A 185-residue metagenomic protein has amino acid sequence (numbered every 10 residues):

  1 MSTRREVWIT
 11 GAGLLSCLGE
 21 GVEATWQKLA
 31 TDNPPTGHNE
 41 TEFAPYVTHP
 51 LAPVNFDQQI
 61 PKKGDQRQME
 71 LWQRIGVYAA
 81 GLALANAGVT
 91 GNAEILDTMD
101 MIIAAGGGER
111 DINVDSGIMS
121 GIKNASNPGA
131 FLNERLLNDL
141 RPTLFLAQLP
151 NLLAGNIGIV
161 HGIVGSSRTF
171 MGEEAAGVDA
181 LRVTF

Functional and structural regions predicted by a protein language model:
M1-S166: Conserved "HGTGT" condensation-loop signature of ketosynthase/thiolase-family condensing enzymes that catalyze
G162-F185: Internal metal/ion-chelating core segments
